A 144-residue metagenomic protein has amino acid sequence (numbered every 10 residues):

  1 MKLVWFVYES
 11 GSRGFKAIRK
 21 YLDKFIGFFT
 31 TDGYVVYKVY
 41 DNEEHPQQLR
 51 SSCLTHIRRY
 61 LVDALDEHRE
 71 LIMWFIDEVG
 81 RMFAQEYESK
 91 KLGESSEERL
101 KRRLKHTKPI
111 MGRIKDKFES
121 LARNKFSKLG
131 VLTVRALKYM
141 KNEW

Functional and structural regions predicted by a protein language model:
M1-W144: Catalytic center-proximal scaffold of phosphoryl-transfer enzymes
